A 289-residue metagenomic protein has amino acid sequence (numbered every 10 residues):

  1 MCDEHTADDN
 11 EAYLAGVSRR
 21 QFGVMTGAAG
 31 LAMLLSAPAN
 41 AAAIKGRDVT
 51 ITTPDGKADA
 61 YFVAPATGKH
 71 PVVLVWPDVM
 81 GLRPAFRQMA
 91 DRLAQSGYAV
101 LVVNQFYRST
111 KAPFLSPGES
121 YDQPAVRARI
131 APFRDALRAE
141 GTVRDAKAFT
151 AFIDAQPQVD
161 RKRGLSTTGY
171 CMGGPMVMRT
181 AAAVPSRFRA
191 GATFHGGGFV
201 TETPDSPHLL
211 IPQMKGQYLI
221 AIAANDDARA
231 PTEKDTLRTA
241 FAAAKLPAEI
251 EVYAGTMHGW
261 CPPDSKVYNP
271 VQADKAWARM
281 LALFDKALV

Functional and structural regions predicted by a protein language model:
M1-V17: N-terminal secretory signal peptides
V17-M33: N-terminal export leaders
P38-P65: N-terminal cap/lid segment of alpha/beta-hydrolase-fold proteins
H70-D78: Short beta-strand element of the alpha/beta-hydrolase
G118-S166: Gly/Ser-rich "nucleophile elbow"/oxyanion-hole loop immediately N-terminal to the catalytic nucleophile in hydrolases
K147-L209: Primarily recognizes the serine-hydrolase "nucleophile elbow" in alpha/beta-hydrolase and SGNH/GDSL folds
G198-E249: The feature captures the conserved acid-bearing segment of alpha/beta-hydrolase catalytic domains
A242-V289: C-terminal catalytic histidine-bearing segment of alpha/beta-hydrolase fold enzymes
